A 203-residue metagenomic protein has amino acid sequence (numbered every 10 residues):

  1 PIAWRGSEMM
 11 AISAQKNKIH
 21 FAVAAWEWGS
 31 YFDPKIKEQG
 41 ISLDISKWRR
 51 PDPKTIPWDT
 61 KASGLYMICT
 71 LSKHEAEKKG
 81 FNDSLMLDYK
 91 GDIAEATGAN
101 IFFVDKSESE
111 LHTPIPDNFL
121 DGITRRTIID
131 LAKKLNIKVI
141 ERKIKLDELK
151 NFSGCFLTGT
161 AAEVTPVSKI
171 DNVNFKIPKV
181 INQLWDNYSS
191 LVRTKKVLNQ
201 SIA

Functional and structural regions predicted by a protein language model:
P1-M10: Short, glycine/charge-rich beta-strand/loop segments that flank catalytic centers and engage negatively charged groups
I12-A203: Helix-start/capping segments and mature chain N-termini
